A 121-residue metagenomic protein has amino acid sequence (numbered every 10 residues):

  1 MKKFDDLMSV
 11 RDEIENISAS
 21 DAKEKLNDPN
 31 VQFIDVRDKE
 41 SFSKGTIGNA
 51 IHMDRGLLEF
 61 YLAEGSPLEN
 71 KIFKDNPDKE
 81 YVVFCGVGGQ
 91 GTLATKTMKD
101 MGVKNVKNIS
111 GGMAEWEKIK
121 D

Functional and structural regions predicted by a protein language model:
M1-V31, K39-E80, G89-D121: Rhodanese-like catalytic fold shared by cysteine-dependent sulfurtransferases and DSP/PTP-type phosphatases
D35: Conserved active-site aspartate in kinases
F84: Short, surface-exposed ligand- or partner-binding patches at beta-edge/loop junctions that are enriched in aromatics
